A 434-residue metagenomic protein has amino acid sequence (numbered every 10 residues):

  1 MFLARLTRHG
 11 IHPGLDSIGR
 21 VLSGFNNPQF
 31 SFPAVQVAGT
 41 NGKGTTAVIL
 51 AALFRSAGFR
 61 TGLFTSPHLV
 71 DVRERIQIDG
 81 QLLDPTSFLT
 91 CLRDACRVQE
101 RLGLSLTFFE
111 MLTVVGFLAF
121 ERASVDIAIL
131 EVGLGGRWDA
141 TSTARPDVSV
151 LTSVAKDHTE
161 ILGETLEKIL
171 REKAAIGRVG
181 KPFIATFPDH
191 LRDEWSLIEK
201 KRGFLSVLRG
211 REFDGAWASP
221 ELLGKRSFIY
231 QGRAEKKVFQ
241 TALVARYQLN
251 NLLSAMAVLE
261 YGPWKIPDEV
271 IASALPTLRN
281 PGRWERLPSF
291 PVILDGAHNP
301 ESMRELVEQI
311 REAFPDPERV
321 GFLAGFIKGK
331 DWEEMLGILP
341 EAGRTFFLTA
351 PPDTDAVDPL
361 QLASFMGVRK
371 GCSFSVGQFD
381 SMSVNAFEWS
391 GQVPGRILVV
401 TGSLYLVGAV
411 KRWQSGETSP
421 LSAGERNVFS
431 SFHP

Functional and structural regions predicted by a protein language model:
M1-H9: Charged, amphipathic alpha-helical linker segments immediately N-terminal to NTP-binding catalytic cores
L3, A144-R145, E167, W264 (+2 more regions): ATP-dependent carboxylate-amine ligase
L15, G19-F30, S56-A144, E160-L162 (+2 more regions): ATP-dependent carboxylate-amine ligase catalytic core
V35-V37: Hydrophobic anchor at the beta1->P-loop junction of P-loop NTPases
T45-I49: Hydrophobic positions on the alpha1 helix immediately C-terminal to the Walker A/P-loop
F64, I184-F187, I198-L222, T241-R246 (+6 more regions): Beta-strand->loop->alpha-helix junctions that form or flank phosphate-binding loops in nucleotide-handling enzymes
L104, S124-E131, P146-F239, L252-E269: Acidic, Mg2+-coordinating active-site environments of NTP-dependent enzymes
I127-L130, D139-V150, A155-H158, K168 (+1 more regions): Nucleotide phosphate-binding/pyrophosphate-handling subdomain across enzymes that bind or process nucleotide phosphates
